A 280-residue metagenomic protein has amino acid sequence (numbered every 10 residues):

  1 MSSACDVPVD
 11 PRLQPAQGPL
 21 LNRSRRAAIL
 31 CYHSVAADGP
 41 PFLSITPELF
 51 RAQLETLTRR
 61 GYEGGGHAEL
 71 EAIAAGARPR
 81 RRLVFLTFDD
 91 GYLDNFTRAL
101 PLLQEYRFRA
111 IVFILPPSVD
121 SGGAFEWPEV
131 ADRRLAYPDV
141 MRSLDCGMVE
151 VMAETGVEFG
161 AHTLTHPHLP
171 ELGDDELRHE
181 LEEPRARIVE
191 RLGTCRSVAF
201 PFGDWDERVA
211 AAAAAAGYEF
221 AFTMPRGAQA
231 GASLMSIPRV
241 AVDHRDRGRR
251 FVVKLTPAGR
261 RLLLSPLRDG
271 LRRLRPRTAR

Functional and structural regions predicted by a protein language model:
S2-T87, L93-R98, E171-R280: C-terminal active-site subregion of NodB/CE4 polysaccharide deacetylases
L20-S24, T58-R59, P101-R107, R142-A161 (+1 more regions): Acidic (Asp/Glu)-rich catalytic clusters
L30-S34, E158-P167: Histidine-centered catalytic micro-motifs
T87-F88, G160: Generic enzyme active-site microenvironment
R98-P116: A short alpha/beta connector and helix-capping loop motif
F113, H162, A221-T223: Short beta-strand and adjacent tight-turn residues that come in two discontinuous sequence segments and form the edges
D120-D139: Aromatic- and acidic-residue-enriched segments that line the glycan-binding/catalytic groove of carbohydrate-active
R133-R142, Y218-R226: Acidic, His- and aromatic-enriched active-site or binding-groove loops in soluble protein domains that engage sugars
